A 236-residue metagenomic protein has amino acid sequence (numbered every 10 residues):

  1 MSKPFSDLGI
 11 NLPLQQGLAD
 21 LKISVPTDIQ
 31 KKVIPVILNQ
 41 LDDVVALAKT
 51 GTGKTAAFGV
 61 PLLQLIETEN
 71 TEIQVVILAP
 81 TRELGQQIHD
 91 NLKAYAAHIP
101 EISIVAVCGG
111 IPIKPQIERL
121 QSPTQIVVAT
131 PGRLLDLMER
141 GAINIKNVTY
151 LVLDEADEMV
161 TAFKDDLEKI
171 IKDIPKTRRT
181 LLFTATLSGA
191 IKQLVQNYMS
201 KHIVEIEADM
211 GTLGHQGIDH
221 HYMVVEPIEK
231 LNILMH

Functional and structural regions predicted by a protein language model:
M1-L47: Conserved pre-motif I regulatory segment
P13-D20, T71-E139, N147-Y150, Q193-Q196 (+1 more regions): Conserved nucleic-acid-binding Ia/Ib motif block in the N-terminal RecA-like helicase ATPase lobe
K22-I23, R82-E83, P100-E101, I111-E118 (+3 more regions): Flexible beta-alpha connector loops of hexameric P-loop NTPases
K31-D42, T55-N70, D90-A96, L135: Walker A/P-loop NTP-binding motif
V45-L47, V76, L181: Short hydrophobic/aromatic beta-strand immediately N-terminal to the Walker A/P-loop
A48-T52: The conserved Walker
N144-G211: Post-DEXD/H (motif II) to motif III coupling segment of the RecA-like Helicase ATP-binding lobe
G217-H236: Conserved interdomain hinge at the start of the Helicase C-terminal
